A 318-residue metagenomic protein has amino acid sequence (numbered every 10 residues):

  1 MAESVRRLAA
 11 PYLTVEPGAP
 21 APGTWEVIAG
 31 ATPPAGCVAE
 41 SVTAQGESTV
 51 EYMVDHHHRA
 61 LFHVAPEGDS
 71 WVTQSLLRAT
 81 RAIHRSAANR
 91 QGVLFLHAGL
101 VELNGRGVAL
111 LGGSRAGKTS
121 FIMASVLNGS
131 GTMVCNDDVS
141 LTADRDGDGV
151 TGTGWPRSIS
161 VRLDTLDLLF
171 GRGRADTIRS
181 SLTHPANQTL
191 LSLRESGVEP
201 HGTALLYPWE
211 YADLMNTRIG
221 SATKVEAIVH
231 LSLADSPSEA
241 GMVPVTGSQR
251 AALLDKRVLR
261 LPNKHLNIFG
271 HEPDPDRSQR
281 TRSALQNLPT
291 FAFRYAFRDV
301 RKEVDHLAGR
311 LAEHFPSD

Functional and structural regions predicted by a protein language model:
M1-A65, V72, R298-D318: Long, basic/Gly/Ser/Thr-rich N-terminal segments that mediate initial subcellular attachment or targeting
P11-G18, V38-E40, E47-T49, A88 (+2 more regions): Intrinsically disordered, low-complexity boundary segments flanking structured domains
P17-A21, V42-A44, V54-H56, V93 (+4 more regions): A generic structural signal for short, solvent-exposed coil/turn residues that cap or connect secondary-structure
T32-C37, W71-Q74, T80-I83, G197-A204 (+1 more regions): N-terminal start-of-chain detector that recognizes signal peptides and the immediate post-cleavage beginning
S41-G105: Extreme N-terminal, non-catalytic leader segments that precede Walker-type/kinase nucleotide-binding cores
H97-A98, E102-G113, L127-D318: Glycine-rich, often acidic-flanked micro-motifs that create phosphate/phosphodiester-binding or positioning elements
A116-K118: Conserved glycine(s) of the Walker
F121-I122: Post-Walker A alpha-helix
